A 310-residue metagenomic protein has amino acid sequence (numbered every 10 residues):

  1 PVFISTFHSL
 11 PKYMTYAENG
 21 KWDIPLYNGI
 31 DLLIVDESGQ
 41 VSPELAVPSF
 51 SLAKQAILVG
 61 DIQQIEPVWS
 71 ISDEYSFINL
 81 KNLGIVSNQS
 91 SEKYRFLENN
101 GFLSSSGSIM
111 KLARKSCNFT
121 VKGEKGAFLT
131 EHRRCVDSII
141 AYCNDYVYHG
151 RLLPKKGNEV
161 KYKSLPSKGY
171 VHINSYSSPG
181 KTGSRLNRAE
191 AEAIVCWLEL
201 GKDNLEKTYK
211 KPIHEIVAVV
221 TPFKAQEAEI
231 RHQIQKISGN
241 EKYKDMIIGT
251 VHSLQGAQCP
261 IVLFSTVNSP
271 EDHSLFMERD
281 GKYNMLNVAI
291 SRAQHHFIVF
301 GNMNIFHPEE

Functional and structural regions predicted by a protein language model:
P1-D31: Conserved helicase NTPase catalytic core signature
H8-P11, G39-Q40, I62-E66, S72-E74 (+6 more regions): Conserved nucleotide-binding/hydrolysis micro-motifs of P-loop NTPases
M14, L32, G39-S106: Signature of the SF2 helicase/ATPase Hel1-core->accessory helical subdomain module
N28-I30, L52-Q55, T120-G126, P166-K168 (+3 more regions): Short glycine-/polar-rich loops that comprise or flank the Walker A/P-loop and associated switch/sensor motifs
S72-A127, K236-S238, E271-E310: Helicase C-terminal subdomain and adjacent C-terminal extension
I85-S178, G183: Interdomain helical connector at the RecA1-RecA2 junction of SF1/SF2 helicase-like NTPases
N144-H232: Conserved helicase/translocase motor-coupling segment
L200-V220, K224-S291, M303-P308: Conserved helicase C-terminal RecA-like lobe
